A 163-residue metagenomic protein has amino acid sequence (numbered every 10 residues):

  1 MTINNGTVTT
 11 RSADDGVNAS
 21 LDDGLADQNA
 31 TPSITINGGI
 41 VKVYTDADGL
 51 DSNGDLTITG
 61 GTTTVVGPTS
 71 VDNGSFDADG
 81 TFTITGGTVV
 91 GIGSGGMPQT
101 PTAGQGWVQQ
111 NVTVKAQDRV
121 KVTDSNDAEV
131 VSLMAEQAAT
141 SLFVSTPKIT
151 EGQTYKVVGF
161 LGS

Functional and structural regions predicted by a protein language model:
M1-S163: A composition-driven surface/loop motif
